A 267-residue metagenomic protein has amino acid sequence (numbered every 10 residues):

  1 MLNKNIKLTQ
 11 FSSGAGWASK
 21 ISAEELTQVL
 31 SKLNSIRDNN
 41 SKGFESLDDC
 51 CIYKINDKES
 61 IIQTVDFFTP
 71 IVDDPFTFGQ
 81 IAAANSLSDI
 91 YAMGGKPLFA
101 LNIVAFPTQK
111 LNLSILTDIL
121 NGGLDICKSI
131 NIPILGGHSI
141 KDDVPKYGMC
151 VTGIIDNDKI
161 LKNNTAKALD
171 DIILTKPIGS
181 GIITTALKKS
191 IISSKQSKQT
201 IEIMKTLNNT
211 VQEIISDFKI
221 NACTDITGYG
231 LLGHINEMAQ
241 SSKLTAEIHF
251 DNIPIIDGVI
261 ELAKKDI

Functional and structural regions predicted by a protein language model:
M1-I267: Helix-biased detector of long, well-ordered alpha-helical tracts
